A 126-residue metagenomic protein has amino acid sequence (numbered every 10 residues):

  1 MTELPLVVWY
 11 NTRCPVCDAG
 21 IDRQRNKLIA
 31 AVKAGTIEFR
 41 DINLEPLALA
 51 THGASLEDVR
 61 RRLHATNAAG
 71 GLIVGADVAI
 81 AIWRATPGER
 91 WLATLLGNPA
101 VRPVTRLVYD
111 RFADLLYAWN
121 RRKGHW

Functional and structural regions predicted by a protein language model:
M1-A31: Local sequence-structure signature of Cys/Sec-based thiol-disulfide redox active-site neighborhoods
P5, T36, R62: A residue-level signal for beta-strand positions that form part of recognition/binding surfaces within mature
T12, I21, D41-N43, N67: Generic secondary-structure microfeatures
K33-L47: Thiol-based oxidoreductase modules, predominantly thioredoxin-like and allied folds used for disulfide exchange
N43-W126: Thiol/selenol-based redox catalytic cores and closely related redox-interacting motifs
